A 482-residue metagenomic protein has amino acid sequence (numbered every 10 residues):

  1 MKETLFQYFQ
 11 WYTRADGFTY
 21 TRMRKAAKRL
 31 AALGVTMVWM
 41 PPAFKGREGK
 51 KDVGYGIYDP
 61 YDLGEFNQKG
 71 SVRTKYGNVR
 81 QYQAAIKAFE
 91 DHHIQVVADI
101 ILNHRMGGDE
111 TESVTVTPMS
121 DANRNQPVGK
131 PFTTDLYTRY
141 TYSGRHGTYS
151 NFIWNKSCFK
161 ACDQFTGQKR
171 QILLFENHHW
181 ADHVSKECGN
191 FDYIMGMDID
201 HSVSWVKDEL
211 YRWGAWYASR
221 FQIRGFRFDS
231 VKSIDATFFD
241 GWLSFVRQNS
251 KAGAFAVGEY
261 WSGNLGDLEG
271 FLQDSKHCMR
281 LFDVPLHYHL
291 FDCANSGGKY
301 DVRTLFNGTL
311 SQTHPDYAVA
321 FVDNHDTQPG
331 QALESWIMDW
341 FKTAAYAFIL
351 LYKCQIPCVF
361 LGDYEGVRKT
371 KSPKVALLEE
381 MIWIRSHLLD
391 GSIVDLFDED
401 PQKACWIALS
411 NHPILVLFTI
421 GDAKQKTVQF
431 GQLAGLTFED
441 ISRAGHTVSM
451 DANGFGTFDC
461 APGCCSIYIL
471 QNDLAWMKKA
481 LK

Functional and structural regions predicted by a protein language model:
M1-F18, Y193-I199: Boundary/entry segment of secreted carbohydrate-active catalytic domains
K2-E3, R22-A31, P42-F44, G49-Y61 (+6 more regions): Active-site-proximal helices and loops of the catalytic beta/alpha 8
D16-A26, D109: Active-site-proximal N-terminal segment of extracellular/periplasmic enzymes that hydrolyze or transfer
T36-P41: Short, well-structured secondary-structure segments
D59-A88: Aromatic/His-enriched, Gly/Pro-containing loop or helix-boundary segments that lie immediately adjacent to catalytic
P118-N190: Core domains of carbohydrate- and sulfate-ester-processing enzymes
E176-R220, V231: Active-site-adjacent "subsite" loops/lids of carbohydrate-active enzymes
